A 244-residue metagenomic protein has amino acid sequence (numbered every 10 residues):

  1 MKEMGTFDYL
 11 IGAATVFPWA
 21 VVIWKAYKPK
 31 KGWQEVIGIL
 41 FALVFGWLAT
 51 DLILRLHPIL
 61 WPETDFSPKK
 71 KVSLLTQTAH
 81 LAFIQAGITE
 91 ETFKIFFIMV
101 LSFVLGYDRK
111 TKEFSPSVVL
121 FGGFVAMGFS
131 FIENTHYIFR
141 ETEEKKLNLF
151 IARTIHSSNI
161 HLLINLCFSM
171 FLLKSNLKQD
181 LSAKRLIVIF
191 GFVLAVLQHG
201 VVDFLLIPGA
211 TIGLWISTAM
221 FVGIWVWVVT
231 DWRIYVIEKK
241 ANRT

Functional and structural regions predicted by a protein language model:
M1-T244: Hydrophobic alpha-helical segments at protein termini of multi-pass membrane proteins
